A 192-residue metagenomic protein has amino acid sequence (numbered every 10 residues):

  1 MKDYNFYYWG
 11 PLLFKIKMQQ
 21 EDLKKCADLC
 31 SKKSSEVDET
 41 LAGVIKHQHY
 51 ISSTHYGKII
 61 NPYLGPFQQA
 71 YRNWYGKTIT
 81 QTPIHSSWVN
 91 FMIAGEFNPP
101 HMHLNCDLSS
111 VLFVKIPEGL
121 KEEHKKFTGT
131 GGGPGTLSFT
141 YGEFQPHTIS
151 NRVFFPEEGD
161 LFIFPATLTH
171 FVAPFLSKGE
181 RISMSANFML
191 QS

Functional and structural regions predicted by a protein language model:
M1-T80, S87-W88, G95-P99: Non-heme Fe(II)/2-oxoglutarate
Y7-W9, K77-T82, H103, T130-G132 (+1 more regions): A generic structural signal for short, non-catalytic loop/turn and secondary-structure boundary residues
G10-L12, P83, C106-L108, E180-I182: Residues at beta-strand starts and edge strands
P62-A70, W74, T148, F155-E157 (+2 more regions): Hydrophobic, well-ordered secondary-structure segments that either form specific early membrane-associated helices used
W88-I163, G179-E180, L190: Catalytic core of non-heme Fe(II) oxygenases with the double-stranded beta-helix
E96-F97, T167-F171: Histidine-centered metal-chelating micro-motifs
T169, A173-S183: Ligand-binding loop in jelly-roll beta-barrel domains
A186-S192: Short peripheral tails and domain-boundary helices/loops at the edges of structured domains
